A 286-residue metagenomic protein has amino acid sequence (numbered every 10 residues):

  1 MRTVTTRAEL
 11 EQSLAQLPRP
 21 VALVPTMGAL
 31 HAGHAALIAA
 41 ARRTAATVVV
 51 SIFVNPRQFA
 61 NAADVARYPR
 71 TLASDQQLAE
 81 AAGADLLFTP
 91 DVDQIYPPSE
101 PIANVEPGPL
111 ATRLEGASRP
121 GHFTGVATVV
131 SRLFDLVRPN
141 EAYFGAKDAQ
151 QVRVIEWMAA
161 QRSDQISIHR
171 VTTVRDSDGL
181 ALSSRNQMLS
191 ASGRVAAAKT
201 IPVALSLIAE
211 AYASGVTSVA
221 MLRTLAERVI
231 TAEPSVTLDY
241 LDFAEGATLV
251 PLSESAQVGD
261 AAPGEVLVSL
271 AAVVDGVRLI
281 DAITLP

Functional and structural regions predicted by a protein language model:
R2-S235, A244, G276, I283: Nucleotidyltransferase catalytic core that binds NTPs
L225-P286: Phosphate/ribose-recognition catalytic cores of enzymes acting on nucleotide-derived substrates
